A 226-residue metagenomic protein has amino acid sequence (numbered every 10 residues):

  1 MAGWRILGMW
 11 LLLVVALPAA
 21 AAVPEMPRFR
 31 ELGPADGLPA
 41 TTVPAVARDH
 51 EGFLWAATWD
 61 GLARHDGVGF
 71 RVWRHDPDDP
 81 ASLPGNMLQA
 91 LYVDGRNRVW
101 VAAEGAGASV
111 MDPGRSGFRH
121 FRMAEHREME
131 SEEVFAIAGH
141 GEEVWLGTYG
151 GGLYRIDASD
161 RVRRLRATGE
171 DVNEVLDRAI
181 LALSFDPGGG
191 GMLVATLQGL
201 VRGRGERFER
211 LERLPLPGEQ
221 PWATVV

Functional and structural regions predicted by a protein language model:
M1-V226: Carboxylate-rich, polar loop motifs that coordinate divalent cations or form catalytic acidic clusters
